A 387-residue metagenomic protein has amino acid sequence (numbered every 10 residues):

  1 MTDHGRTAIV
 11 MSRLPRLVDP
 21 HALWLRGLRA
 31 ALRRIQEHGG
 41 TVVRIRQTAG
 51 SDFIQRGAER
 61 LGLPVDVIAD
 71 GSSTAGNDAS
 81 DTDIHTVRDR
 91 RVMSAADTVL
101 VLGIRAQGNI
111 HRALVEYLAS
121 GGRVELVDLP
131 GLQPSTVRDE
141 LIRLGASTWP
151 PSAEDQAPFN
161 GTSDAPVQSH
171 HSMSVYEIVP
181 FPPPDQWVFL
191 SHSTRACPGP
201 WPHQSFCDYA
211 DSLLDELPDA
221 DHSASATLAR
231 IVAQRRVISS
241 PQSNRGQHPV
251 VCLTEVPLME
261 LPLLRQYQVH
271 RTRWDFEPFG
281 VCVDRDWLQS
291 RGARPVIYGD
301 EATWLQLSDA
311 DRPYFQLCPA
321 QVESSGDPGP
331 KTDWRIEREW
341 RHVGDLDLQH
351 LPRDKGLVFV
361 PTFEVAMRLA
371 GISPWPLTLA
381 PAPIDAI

Functional and structural regions predicted by a protein language model:
M1-S172: Glycine-biased, small-residue-rich flexible motifs in mid-sequence functional cores and linkers
W149-I387: NAD-dependent ADP-ribosyltransferases
